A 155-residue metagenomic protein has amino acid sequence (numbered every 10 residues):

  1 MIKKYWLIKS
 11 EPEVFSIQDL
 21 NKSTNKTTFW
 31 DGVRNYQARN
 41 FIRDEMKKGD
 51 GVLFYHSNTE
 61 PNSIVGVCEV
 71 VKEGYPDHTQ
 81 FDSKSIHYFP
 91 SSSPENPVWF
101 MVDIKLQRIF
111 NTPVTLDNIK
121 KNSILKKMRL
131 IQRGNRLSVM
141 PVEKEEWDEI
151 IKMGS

Functional and structural regions predicted by a protein language model:
M1-K48, E146-W147, G154-S155: Compositionally biased, charged N-terminal/linker segments
L7-K9, Y55, V67-E69: Short, conserved beta-strand edge motifs with alternating hydrophobic and charged residues
Q18-L20, Q80-F81, T115-D117, I150-M153: A short secondary-structure junction signal
Y55-N62: Short, charged beta-turn/beta-strand-edge "cap" motif at the junction between a beta-strand and an adjacent loop
G66-L137: Aromatic- and Lys/Arg-enriched surface recognition patch
